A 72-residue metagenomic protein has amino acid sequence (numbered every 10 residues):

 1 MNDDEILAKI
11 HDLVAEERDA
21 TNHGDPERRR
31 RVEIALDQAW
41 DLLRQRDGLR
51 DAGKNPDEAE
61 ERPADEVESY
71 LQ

Functional and structural regions predicted by a protein language model:
M1-Q72: Extended, charge-rich alpha-helical interface modules
